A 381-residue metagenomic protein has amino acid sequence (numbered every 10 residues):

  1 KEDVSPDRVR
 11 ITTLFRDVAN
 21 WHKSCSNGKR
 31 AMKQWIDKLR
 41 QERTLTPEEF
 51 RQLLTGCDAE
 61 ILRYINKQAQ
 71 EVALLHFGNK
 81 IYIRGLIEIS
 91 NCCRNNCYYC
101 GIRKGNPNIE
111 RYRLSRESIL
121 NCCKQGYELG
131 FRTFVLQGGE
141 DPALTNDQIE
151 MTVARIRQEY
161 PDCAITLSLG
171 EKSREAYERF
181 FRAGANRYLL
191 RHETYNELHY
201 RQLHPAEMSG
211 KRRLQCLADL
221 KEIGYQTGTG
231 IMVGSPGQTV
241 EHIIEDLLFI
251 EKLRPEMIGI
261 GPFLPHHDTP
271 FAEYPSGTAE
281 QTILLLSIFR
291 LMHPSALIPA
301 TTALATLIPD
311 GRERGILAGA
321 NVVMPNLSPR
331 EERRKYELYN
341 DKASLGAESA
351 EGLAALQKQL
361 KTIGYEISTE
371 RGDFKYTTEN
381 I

Functional and structural regions predicted by a protein language model:
K1, I11-D58, Y127, E251-I381: Auxiliary Fe-S-binding modules of radical SAM enzymes
E42, A69, C97, L136 (+5 more regions): Conserved, mostly hydrophobic/aromatic
Y64-N106, R111-V135, N186: N-terminal pre-triad scaffold of radical SAM enzymes
R84-I87, P107, V135-N146, L198 (+2 more regions): Glycine-rich, proline-tolerant flexible connector loops at the mouths of alpha/beta enzymes
G85, C123, E150-A154, Y177 (+6 more regions): Generic structural signal for well-ordered alpha-helices, preferentially at hydrophobic/aromatic core positions
I87-I89, E140-P142, L169-S173, T194-N196 (+5 more regions): Active-site-proximal loop/turn and secondary-structure-junction residues that shape catalytic pockets, frequently
K104-L120, G126-D147, T152-L217, Q226-V233 (+1 more regions): Core AdoMet radical
S173-F180, P236-F249, T306-L317: Catalytic cores of alpha/beta
